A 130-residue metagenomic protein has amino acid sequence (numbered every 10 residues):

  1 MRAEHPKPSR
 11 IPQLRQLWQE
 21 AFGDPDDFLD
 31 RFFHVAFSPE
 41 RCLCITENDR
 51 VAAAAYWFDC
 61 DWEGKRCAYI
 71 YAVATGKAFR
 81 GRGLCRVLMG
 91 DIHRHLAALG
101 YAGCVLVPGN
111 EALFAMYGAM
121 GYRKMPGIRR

Functional and structural regions predicted by a protein language model:
M1-A52, A68-Y69, I128: Short amphipathic alpha-helix that is part of the acyltransferase structural core
H5, T75, P108: Conserved residues at beta->alpha junctions
S9, E111-A112: Short alpha-helical
C44, R50-C60, R66-A74, V105: Conserved beta-strand in the GNAT
T75, G81-R94, A119: Conserved acetyl-CoA-binding loop-helix of GNAT-fold acetyltransferases
L96-G109: Conserved GNAT acetyl-CoA-binding A-motif
V105-V107, R123-R130: Conserved catalytic-core motifs of GNAT/GCN5-like acyltransferases
M116-Y122: Conserved active-site tyrosine of GNAT-family acetyltransferases
